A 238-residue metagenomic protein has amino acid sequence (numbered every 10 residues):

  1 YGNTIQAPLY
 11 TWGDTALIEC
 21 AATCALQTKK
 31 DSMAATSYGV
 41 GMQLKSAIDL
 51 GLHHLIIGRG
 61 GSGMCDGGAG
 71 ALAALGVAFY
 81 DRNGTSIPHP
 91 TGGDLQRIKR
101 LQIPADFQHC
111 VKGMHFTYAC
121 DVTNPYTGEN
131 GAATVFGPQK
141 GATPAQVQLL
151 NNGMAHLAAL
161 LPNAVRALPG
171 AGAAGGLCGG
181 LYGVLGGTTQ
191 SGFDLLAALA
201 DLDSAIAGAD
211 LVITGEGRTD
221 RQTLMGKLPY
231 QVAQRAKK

Functional and structural regions predicted by a protein language model:
Y1-R59, G63-K238: N-terminal loops that bind phosphate or other acidic moieties and the adjacent beta-alpha structural core
